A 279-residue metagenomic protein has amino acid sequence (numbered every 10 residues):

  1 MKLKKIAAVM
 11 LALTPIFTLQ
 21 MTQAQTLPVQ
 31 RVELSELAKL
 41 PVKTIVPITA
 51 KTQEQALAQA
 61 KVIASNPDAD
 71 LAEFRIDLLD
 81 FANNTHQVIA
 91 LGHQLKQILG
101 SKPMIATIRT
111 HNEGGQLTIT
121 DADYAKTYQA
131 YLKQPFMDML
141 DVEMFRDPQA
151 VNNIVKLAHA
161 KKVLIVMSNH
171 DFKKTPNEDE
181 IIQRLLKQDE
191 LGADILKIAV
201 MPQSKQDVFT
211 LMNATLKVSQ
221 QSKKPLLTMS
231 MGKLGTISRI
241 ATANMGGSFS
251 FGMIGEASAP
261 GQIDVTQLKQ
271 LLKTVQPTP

Functional and structural regions predicted by a protein language model:
M1-V9: Bacterial N-terminal signal peptides that target proteins for export
V9-T18: Bacterial N-terminal signal peptides
T22-T26: Boundary at the C-terminal end of the N-terminal hydrophobic targeting segment
P28, L40-S65, A69-V155, K173: Active-site beta->alpha loop and helix N-cap motifs at the rims of alpha/beta catalytic domains
R31-V32, K126-T127, N213-T215: A generic local structural motif
V32-K39: Short boundary motifs at domain starts and secondary-structure transition points
M144-P279: Catalytic alpha/beta core domains of metabolic enzymes, predominantly
